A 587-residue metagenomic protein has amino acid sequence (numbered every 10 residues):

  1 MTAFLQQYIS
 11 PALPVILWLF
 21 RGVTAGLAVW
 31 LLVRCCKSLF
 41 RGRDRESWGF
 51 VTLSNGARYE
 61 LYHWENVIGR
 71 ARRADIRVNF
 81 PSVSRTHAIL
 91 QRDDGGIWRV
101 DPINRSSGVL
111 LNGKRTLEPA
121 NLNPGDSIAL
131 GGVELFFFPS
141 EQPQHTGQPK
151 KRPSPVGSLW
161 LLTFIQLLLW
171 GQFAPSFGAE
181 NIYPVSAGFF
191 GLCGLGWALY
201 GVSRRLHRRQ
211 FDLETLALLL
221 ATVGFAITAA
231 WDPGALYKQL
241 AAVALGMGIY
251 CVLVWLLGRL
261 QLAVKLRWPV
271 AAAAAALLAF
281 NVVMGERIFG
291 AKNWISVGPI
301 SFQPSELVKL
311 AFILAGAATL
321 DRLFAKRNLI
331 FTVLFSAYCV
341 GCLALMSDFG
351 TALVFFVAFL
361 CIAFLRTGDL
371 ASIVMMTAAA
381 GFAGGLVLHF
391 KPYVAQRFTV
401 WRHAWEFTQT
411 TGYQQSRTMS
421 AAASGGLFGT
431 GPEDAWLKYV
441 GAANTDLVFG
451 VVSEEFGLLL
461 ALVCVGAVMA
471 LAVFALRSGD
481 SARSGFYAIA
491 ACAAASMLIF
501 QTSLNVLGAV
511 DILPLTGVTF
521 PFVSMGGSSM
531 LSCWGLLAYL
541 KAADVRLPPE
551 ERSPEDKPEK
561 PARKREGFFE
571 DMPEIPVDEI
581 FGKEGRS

Functional and structural regions predicted by a protein language model:
M1-F80, D94, Q142-G147: Intrinsically disordered, low-complexity acidic Ser/Thr-rich regulatory segments
I9-V15, F173-S186, W231-K238: Membrane-helix interface and helix-disruption motif detector
E60-V133: Forkhead-associated
P119-A120, L513-S553: Transmembrane alpha-helices of multi-pass inner-membrane enzymes
E134-F137, E141-Q142: Short, charged beta-turn/beta-strand-edge "cap" motif at the junction between a beta-strand and an adjacent loop
G147-L162: N-terminal membrane topogenic signal
Y183-T411, G450-D511, G535-Y539, E555-R586: Hydrophobic alpha-helical transmembrane segments of multi-pass inner membrane proteins, especially in bacterial systems
A422, G426-L459, A482: Long extracytoplasmic/lumenal interhelical loops at the membrane interface of multi-pass membrane proteins
